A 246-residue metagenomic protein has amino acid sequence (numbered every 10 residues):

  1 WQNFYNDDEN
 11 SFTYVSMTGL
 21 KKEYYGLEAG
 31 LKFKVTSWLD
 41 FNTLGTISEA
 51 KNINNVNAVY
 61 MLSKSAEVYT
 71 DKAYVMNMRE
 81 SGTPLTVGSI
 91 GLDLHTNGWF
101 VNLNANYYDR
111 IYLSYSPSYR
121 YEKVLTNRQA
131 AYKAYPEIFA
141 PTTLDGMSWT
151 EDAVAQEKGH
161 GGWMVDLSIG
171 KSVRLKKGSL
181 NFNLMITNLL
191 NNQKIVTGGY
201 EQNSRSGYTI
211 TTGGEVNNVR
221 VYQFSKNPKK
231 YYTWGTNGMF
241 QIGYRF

Functional and structural regions predicted by a protein language model:
F4-Y5, N10-P117: Gram-negative outer-membrane beta-barrel transporters
G19-E23, E80-L85, Q156-W163, P228-W234: Short sequence motifs at beta-strands and strand-loop junctions characteristic of Gram-negative outer-membrane
Y25-A29, T86-I90, W163-I169, T236-I242: Hydrophobic, lipid-facing positions within transmembrane beta-strands of outer-membrane proteins
E28, V87, E151-V154, S225-N227: Short structured motifs
K32-K34, W38, D93-N97, G170-R174 (+2 more regions): Structural signature of outer-membrane beta-barrel channels/translocons
S89-D93, L167, F182-T187: Conserved beta-strand->loop/alpha-helix structural units within folded catalytic cores of enzymes with alpha/beta
N106-K133, P141-D145, H160, K171-F246: C-terminal beta-signal and adjacent terminal beta-strands/loops of Gram-negative outer-membrane beta-barrel proteins
E137, W149-V154, K158-M164, N192: Outer-membrane beta-barrel transmembrane domain signature
